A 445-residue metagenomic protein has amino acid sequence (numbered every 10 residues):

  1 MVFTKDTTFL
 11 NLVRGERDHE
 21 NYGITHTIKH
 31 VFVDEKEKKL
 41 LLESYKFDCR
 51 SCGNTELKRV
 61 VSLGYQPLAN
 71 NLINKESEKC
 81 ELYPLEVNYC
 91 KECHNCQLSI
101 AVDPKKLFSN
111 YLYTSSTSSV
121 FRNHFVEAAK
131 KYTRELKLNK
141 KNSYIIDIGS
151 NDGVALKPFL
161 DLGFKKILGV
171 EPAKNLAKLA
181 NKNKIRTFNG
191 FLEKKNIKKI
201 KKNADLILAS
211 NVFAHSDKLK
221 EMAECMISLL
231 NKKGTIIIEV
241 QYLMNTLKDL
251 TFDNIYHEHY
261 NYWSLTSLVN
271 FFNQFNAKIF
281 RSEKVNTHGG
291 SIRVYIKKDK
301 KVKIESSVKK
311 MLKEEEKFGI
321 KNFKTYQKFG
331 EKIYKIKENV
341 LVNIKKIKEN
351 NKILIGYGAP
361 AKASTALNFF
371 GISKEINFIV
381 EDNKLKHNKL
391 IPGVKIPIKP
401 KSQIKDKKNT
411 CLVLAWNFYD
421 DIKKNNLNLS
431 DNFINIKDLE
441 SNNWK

Functional and structural regions predicted by a protein language model:
E35-V120, E283: N-terminal juxtadomain amphipathic helix that follows a signal peptide/anchor or precedes a small N-terminal auxiliary
C80-N175, L179, T251, Y256 (+2 more regions): Extended interfacial segments that mediate partner engagement and assembly in macromolecular machines
K184-K195: Conserved SAM-binding strand-loop segment of SAM-dependent methyltransferases
D205, F213-K218, A223, K395-K445: Phosphate-bearing ligand-interacting subdomains that bind or position ATP/ADP/UDP/GDP/NAD(P) or nucleotide-linked
L208: A conserved beta-strand element that flanks and buttresses the S-adenosyl-L-methionine
K220-T235: A short glycine-rich, Lys/Arg-flanked "PGG" loop and its adjoining helix->strand segment in the class I
I238-N261, L265-S267: Short, glycine-/aromatic-enriched active-site segment of Class I SAM-dependent methyltransferases
H288-K332: Flexible, glycine-/basic-rich loop-and-beta segments that form/coincide with the SAM-dependent methyltransferase
